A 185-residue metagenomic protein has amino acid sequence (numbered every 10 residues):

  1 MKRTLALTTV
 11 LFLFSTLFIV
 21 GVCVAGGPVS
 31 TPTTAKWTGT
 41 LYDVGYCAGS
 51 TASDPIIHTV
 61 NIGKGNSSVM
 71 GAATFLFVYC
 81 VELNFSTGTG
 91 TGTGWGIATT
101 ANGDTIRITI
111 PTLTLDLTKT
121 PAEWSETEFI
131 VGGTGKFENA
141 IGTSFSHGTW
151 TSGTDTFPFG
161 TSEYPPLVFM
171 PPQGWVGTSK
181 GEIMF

Functional and structural regions predicted by a protein language model:
M1-L7: Positively charged n-region of N-terminal signal peptides that target proteins for export
T4, T16, A25-G26: N-terminal hydrophobic targeting segments
T8-V20: Bacterial N-terminal signal peptides
A25-F185: Beta-strand-enriched cores of mature, soluble protein domains
